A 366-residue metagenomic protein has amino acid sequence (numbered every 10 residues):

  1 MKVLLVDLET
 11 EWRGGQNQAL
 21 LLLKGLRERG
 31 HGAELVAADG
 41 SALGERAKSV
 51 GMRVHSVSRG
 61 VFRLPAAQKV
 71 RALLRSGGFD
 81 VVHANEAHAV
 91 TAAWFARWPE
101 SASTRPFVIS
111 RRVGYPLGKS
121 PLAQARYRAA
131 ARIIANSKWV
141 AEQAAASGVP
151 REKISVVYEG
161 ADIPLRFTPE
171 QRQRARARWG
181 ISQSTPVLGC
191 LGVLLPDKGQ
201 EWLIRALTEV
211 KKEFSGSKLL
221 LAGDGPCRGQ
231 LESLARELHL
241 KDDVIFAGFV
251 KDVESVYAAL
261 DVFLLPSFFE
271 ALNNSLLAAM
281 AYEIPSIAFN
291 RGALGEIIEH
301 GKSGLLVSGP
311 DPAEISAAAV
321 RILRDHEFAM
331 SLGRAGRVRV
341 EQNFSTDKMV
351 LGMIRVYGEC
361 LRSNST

Functional and structural regions predicted by a protein language model:
R13-K24, P186-K212, P226-S233, L277 (+3 more regions): A conserved mid-protein helix/loop that constitutes part of the nucleotide-sugar donor-binding site
V36-A37, P285-A288, I298: Short hydrophobic beta-strand element within catalytic cores of glycosyltransferases and related nucleotide-activated
A102, F107-K138: A conserved, positively charged/aromatic
A130-S155, A161-L165: A short, active-site helix/loop in glycosyltransferases that binds the activated sugar's phosphate group
R166-I181: A short helix/loop element that forms part of the nucleotide-sugar donor recognition site in Leloir-type
A177, E314, R321, F328-N343 (+1 more regions): A short, well-ordered alpha-helix in the C-terminal region of glycosyltransferases
F249, F268: Aromatic "clamp/platform" in nucleotide-sugar-dependent glycosyltransferases that forms part of the donor/acceptor
H300-G301, L305-P312, R321-E327: Conserved acidic donor-binding segment of nucleotide-sugar-dependent glycosyltransferases
